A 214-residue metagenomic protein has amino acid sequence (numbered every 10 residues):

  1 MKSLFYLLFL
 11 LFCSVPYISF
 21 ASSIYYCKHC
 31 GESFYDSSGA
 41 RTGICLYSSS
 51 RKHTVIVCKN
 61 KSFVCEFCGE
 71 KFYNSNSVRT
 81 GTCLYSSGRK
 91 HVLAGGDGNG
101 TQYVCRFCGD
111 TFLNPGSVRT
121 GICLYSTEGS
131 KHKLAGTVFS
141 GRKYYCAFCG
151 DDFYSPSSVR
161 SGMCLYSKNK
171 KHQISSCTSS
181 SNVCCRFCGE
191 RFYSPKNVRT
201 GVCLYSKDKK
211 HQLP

Functional and structural regions predicted by a protein language model:
M1-A21: Classical Sec-dependent N-terminal signal peptides that target proteins to the secretory pathway
S22, K59-N60, N99-G100, S140-G141 (+1 more regions): Flanking scaffold residues of small Cys/His-coordinated metal-binding clusters
S23-E32: Short N-terminal segments immediately surrounding and downstream of signal-peptide cleavage
C27, C65, C105, C146 (+1 more regions): Short cysteine-rich clusters marking metal-coordination/redox-active sites
C30, C68, C108, E128-S130 (+2 more regions): Short Cys/His-rich metal-coordination motifs, predominantly Zn2+-binding knuckles/fingers
S38-K59, N76-G95, G116-F139, S157-S176 (+1 more regions): C-terminal recognition-helix end and immediately following basic linker of small zinc-binding "finger" domains
